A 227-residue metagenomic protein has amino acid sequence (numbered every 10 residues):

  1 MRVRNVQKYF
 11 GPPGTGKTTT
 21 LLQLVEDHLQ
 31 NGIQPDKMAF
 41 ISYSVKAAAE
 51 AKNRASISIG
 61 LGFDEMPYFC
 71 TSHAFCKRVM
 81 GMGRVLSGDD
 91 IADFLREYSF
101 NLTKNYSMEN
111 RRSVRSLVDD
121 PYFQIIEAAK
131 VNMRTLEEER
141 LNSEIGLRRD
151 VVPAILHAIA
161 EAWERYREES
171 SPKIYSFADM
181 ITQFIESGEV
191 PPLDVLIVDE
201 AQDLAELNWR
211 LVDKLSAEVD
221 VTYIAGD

Functional and structural regions predicted by a protein language model:
M1-G11, T19-T20, K37, S107-I197 (+2 more regions): Accessory N-terminal region flanking or inserted into the helicase ATPase core in nucleic-acid motor proteins
M1-V85: P-loop NTPase Walker
P12-Q23, Y43-K46, H73-F75, V190-P191 (+1 more regions): Conserved helicase motor core of SF1/SF2 NTP-dependent helicases
N31, S58, G62, R165 (+2 more regions): Alpha-helix C-cap/termination motif
P35-K37, M66, G88-D90, P192 (+1 more regions): A structure-centric signal for secondary-structure junctions around beta-strands
L86-D89, D150: DNA-processing P-loop NTPase/helicase core
D89-S113, V219-D227: Conserved phosphoryl-transfer catalytic core
